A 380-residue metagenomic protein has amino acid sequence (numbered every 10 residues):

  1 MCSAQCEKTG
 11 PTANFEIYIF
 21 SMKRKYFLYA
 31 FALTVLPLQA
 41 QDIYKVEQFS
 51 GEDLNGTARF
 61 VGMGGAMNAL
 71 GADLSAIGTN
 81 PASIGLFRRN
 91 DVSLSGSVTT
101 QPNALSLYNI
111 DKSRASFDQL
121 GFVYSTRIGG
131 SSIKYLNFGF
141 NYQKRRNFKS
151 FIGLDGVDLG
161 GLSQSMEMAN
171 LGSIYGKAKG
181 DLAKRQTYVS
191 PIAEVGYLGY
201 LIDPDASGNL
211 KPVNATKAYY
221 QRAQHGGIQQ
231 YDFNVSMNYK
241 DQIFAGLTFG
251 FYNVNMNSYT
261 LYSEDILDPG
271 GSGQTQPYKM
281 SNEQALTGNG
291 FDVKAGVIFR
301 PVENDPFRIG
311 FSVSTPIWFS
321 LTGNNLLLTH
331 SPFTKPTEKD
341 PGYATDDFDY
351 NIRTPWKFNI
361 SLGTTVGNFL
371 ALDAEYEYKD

Functional and structural regions predicted by a protein language model:
M1-Y44: Bacterial Sec-dependent N-terminal signal peptides
I19, K23, I43-G51, S106-I110: Generic N-terminal amphipathic/basic segments
Q41-N55, F60-V61, S125-D380: Outer-membrane beta-barrel porins/channels
A58, L70-T79, I84-L159, G226-Q229: Outer-membrane beta-barrel translocator/receptor signature
